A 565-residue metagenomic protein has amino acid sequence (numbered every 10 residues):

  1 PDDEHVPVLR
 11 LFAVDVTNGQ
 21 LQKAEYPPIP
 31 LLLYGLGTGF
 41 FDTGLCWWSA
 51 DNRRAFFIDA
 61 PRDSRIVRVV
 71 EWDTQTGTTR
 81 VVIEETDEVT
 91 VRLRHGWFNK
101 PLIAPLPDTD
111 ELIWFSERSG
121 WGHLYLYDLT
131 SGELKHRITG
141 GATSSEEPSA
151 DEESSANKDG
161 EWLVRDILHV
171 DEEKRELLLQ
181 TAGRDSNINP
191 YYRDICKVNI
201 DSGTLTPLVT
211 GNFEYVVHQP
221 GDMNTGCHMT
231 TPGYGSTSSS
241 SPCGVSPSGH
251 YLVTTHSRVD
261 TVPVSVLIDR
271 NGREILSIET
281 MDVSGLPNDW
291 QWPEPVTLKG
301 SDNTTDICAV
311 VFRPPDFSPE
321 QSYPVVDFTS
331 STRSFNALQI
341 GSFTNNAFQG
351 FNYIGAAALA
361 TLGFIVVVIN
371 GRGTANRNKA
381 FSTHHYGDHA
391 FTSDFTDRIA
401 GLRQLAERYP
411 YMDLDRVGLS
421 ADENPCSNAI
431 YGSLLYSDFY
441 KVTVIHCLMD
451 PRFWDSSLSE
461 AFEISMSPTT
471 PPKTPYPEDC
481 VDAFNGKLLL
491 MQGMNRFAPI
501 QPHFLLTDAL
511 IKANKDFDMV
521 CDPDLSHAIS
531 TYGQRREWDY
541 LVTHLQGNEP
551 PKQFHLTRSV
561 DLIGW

Functional and structural regions predicted by a protein language model:
P1-P263, L267-I268, S342, Q546-P551 (+1 more regions): Beta-propeller folds
G44, N52, I58, D151-E152 (+2 more regions): Serine-hydrolase catalytic core recognition
